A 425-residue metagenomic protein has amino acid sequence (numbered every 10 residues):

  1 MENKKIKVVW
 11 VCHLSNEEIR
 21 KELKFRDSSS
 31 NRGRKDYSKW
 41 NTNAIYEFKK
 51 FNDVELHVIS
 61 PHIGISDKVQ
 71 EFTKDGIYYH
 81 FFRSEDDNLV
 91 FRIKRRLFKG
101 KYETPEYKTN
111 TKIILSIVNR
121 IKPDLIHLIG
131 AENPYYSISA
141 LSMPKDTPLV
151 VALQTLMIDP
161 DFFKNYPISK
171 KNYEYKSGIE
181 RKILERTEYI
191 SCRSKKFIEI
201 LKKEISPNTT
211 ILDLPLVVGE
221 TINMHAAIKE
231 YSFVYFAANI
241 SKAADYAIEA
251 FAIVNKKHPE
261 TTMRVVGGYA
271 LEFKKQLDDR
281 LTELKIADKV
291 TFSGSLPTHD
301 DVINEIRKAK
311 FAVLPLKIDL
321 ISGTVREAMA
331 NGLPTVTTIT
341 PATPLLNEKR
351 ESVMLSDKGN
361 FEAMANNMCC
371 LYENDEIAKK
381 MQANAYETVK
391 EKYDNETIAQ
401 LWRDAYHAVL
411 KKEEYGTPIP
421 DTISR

Functional and structural regions predicted by a protein language model:
M1-K68, I423-R425: N-terminal subdomain of nucleotide-sugar transferases
V9, S191, H225-A243, I248-F251 (+2 more regions): Conserved donor-binding/catalytic core segment of Leloir-type glycosyltransferases
N43-A44, M157, K170-Y189: Membrane-proximal helix-turn-helix segments that form the acceptor-binding/catalytic region of lipid-linked
K275-L296: Nucleotide-activated donor-binding/catalytic signature segment of Leloir-type glycosyltransferases, i.e., the conserved
K317: Aromatic "clamp/platform" in nucleotide-sugar-dependent glycosyltransferases that forms part of the donor/acceptor
P334-T337: Short hydrophobic beta-strand element within catalytic cores of glycosyltransferases and related nucleotide-activated
K349, V353-F361, C370-D375: Conserved acidic donor-binding segment of nucleotide-sugar-dependent glycosyltransferases
A363, C370, I377-K392, I398-D404: A short, well-ordered alpha-helix in the C-terminal region of glycosyltransferases
